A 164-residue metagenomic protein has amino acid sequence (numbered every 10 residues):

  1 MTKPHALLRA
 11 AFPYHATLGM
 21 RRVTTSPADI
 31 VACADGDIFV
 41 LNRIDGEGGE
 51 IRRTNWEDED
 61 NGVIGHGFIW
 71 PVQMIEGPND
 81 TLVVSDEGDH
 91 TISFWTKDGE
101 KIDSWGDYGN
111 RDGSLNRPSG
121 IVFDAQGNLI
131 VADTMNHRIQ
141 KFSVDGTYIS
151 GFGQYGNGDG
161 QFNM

Functional and structural regions predicted by a protein language model:
T2-T24: A short helix->beta-strand "capping" segment at the edge of beta-propeller domains
A16-E47: Beta-strand-rich domains and repeat architectures in extracellular enzymes and scaffolds, especially beta-propellers
G19-V23, V63-G67, G106-G113, G153 (+1 more regions): Surface loop/turn motifs at the tips and blade-to-blade linkers of beta-strand repeat domains
T25-S26, E47, W70, G88 (+3 more regions): Beta-rich catalytic cores
A32-D35, E76-N79, F123-Q126: Residue-level detector of Asp-centered blade-edge/turn motifs that repeat once per structural unit in beta-propeller
D37-F39, L82-V83, N128-I130: Conserved beta-propeller blade signature
G49-R53, H90-F94, H137-Q140: A short loop-to-beta-strand structural motif that recurs across blades of beta-propeller domains
